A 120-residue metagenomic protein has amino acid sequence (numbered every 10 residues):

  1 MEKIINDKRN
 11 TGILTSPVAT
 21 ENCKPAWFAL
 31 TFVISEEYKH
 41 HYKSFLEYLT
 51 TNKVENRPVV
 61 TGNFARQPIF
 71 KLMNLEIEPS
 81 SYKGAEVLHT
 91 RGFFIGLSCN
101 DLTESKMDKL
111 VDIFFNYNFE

Functional and structural regions predicted by a protein language model:
M1-E120: PLP-dependent aminotransferase class I/II
